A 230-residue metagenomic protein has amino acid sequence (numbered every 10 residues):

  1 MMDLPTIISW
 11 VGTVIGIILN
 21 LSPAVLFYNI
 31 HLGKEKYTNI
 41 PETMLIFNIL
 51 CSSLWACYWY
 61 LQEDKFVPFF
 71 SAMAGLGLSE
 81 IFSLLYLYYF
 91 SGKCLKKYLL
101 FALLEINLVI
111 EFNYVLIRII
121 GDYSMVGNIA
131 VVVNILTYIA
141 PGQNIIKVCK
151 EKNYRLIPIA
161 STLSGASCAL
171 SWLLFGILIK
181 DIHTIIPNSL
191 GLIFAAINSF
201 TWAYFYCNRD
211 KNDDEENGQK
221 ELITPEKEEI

Functional and structural regions predicted by a protein language model:
M1-I230: Alpha-helical membrane-protein topology signature
